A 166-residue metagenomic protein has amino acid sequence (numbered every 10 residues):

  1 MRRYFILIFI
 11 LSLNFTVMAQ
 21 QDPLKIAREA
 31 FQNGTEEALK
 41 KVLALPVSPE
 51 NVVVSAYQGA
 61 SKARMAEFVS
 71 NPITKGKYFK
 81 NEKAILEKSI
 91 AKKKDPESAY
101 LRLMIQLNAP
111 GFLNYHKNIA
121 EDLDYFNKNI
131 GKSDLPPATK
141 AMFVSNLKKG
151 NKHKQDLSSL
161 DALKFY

Functional and structural regions predicted by a protein language model:
M1-P23: Bacterial Sec-dependent N-terminal signal peptides
Q20-A56, A60-A63: Start-of-domain marker
R28-L43, I73-K83, Y115-A120: Helix-turn-helix repeat elements of alpha-solenoid scaffolds
Q32, G59, R64-I73, M104 (+2 more regions): Short coil/turn linking the two alpha-helices of tandem helical-hairpin repeats
A44-Y57, E87-D95, N127-K140: Flexible helix-coil transition and linker loops at the boundaries of alpha-helical arrays
A60-L101: Mid-chain, structured segments of secreted extracytoplasmic proteins
K132-Y166: Terminal, low-structured helical/coil segments at or just beyond the last alpha-helical repeat
